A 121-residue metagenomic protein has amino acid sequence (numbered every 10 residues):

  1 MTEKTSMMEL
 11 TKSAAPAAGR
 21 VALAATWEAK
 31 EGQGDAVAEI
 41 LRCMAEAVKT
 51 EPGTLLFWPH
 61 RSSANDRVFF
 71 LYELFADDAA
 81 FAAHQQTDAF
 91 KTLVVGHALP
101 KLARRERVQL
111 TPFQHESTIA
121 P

Functional and structural regions predicted by a protein language model:
T2-G19, H60-N65, V95-P121: Glycine-rich beta-strand-turn "strand-cap" elements at beta-sheet edges
T2-S6, C43, A47-L55, L74-V108: An amphipathic, aromatic/His-enriched active-site/gating alpha helix that lines ligand/cofactor pockets
K12, P16, D35, Q85-D88 (+1 more regions): Residues at secondary-structure transition points
K12-R20, K49-T54, L71: Short N-terminal helix-initiation segments at or just after the protein's N-terminus
V21-E28, W58-Q85: Short, well-ordered beta-strand segments in beta-rich or mixed alpha/beta enzyme and ligand-binding folds
E28-A36: Short, surface-exposed ligand-recognition loops at beta-strand->loop->(often short) alpha-helix junctions that present
G32, D66, A76, A89 (+1 more regions): Short alpha-helical
D35-C43: A contiguous binding-surface segment within folded domains or other stable secondary-structure elements
